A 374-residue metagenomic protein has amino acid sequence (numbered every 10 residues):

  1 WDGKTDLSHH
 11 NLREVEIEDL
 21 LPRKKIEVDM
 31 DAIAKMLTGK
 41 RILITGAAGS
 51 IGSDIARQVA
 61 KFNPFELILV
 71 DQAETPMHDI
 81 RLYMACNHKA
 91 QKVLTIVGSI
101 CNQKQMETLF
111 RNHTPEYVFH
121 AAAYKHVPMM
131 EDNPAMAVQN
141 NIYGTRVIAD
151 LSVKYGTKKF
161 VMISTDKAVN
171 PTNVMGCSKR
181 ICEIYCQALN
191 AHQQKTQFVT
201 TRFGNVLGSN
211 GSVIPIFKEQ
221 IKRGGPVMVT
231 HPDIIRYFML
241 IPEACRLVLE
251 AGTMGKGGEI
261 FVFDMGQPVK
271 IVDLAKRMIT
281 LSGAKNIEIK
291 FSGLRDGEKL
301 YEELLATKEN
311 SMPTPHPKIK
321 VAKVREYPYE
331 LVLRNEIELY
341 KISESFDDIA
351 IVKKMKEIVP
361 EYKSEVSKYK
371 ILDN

Functional and structural regions predicted by a protein language model:
W1-R41, V153: Flexible, Lys/Arg-rich cytosolic regulatory linkers and terminal tails that connect or flank
D2-H10, H120, Y124-I184, A188: Conserved Rossmann-fold NAD(P)-dependent oxidoreductase catalytic core, especially the SDR/UDP-sugar
E27, A32-A34, A188-N374: Strand-loop microenvironment adjacent to phosphate/nucleotide-handling motifs in alpha/beta enzyme folds
I42-F62: N-terminal Rossmann NAD(P)H-binding glycine-rich loop of SDR-like oxidoreductase domains
P64-D79: Conserved glycine-rich Rossmann-like NAD(P)H-binding loop of the short-chain dehydrogenase/reductase
P64-F65, F110-F119, V127, T157: Proline-aspartate-enriched helix->loop->beta-strand connector
I96-V97, Q139, F291: Conserved residues in the N-terminal Rossmann fold of short-chain dehydrogenase/reductase
I96-Y117, G297: Conserved Rossmann-fold cofactor-binding substructure of NAD(P)-dependent oxidoreductases
